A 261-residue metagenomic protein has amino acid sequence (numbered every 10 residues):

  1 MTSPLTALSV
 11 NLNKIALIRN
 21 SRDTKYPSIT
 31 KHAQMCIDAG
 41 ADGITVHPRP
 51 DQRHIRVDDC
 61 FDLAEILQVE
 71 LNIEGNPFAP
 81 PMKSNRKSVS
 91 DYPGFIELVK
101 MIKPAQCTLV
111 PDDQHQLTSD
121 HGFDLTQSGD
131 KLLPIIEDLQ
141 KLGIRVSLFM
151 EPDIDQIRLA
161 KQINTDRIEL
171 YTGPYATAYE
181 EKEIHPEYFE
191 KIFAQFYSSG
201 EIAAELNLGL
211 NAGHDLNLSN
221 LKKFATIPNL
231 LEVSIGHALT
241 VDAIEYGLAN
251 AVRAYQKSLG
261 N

Functional and structural regions predicted by a protein language model:
M1-A79, K83-D91, K100-I102, L159-Q162 (+2 more regions): Conserved N-terminal beta1-alpha1 strand-loop-helix module at the mouth
T2-R22, P111, L117-H121, L132-K141: N-terminal small/glycine-rich loop or linker at the start of catalytic domains across soluble metabolic enzymes
T6-L12, I44-V46, V69-G75, A105-L109 (+4 more regions): Hydrophobic faces of well-ordered beta-strands that scaffold small-molecule active sites in alpha/beta enzyme cores
H47, T108-H115, R167-E180, P228-L248: Glycine-rich phosphate-binding active-site loops on the catalytic face of alpha/beta enzymes
R53-F78, L125-S147, Y188-A212, L218 (+1 more regions): Alpha-helix-loop-beta-strand connector modules within alpha/beta enzyme cores
P80-M101, D153-I163, A212, L216-L230: Catalytic cores of alpha/beta
Q114, R145, E151-I202: Histidine/lysine/aspartate-rich catalytic loop segments that bind and position anionic ligands
H121, E180-F189, D242-N261: C-terminal helical cap(s) of enzyme catalytic domains, especially alpha/beta-barrels
